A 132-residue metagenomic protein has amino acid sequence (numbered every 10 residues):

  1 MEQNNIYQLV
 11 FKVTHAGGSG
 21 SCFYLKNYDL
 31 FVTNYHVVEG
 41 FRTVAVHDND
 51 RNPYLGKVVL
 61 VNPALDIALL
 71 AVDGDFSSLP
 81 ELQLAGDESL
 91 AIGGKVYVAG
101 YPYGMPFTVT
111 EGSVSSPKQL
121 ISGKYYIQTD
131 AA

Functional and structural regions predicted by a protein language model:
E2-N5: Short, charged amphipathic alpha-helical "coupling" segments at sensory-output junctions in signaling proteins
Y7-Q8, H15-S19, K26-G100, G104-F107 (+1 more regions): Conserved active-site neighborhood of the chymotrypsin/trypsin-like protease fold
G20-C22, G112: Glycine-centered structural positions embedded in regular secondary structure
V109-L120: Short, compositionally biased
D130-A132: Glycine-rich beta-to-alpha transition loops that act as phosphate-gripper elements at the mouths of alpha/beta enzyme
